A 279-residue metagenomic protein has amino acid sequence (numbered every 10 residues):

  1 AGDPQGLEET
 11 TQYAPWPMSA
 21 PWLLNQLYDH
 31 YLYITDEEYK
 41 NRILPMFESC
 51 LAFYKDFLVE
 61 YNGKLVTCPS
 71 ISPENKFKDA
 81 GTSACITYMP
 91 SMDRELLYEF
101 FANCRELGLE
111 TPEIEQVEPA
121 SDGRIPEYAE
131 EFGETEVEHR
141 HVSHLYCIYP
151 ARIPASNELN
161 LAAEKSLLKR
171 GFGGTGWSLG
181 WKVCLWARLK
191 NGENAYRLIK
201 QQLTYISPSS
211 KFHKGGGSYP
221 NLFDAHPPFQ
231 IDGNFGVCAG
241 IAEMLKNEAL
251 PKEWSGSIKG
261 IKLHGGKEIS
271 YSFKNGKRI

Functional and structural regions predicted by a protein language model:
A1-N41, P45, S91-N247: Active-site core of glycosidic bond-cleaving carbohydrate-active enzymes
S19, L51, G63, P90 (+4 more regions): Structural beta-strand/beta-sheet cores of well-ordered domains, especially the beta-sheet scaffolds that support
N25-L27, I34, P69-I71, R152 (+2 more regions): Active-site proximal loops enriched in glycine and acidic residues that flank catalytic Cys/His/Asp and coordinate
Y39-S49, K64-S70, R197-Q201, A249-G256: Beta-strand segments within the central parallel beta-sheet cores of soluble alpha/beta enzyme folds
S49-L107: Acidic/histidine-rich catalytic neighborhood
L58-V59, Y88, E138-R140, L245-K246 (+2 more regions): A general structural signal for short secondary-structure junctions and capping/turn motifs
P73-M89, G217-Q230, G256: Short beta-alpha connecting loops at secondary-structure transitions that line or flank enzyme active sites
T82-I86, P251-I279: Surface beta-strand/loop "capping" patches
